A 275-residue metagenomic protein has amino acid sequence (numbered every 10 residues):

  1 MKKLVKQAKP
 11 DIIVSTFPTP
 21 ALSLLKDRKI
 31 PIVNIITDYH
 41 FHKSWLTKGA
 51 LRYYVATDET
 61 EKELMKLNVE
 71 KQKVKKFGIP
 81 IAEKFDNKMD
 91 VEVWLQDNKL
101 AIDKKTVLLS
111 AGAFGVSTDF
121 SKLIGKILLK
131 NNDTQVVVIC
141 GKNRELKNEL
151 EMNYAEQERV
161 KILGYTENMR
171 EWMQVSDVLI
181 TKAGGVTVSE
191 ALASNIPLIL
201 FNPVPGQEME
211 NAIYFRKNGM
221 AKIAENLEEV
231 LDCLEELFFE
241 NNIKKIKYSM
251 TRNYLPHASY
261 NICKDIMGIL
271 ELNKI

Functional and structural regions predicted by a protein language model:
M1-N68, K76: Active-site and donor-binding regions of nucleotide-sugar-utilizing enzymes
L51-F114: A nucleotide-sugar donor-handling region in carbohydrate enzymes
L100-V175: Donor-nucleotide binding loops and adjacent catalytic segments primarily of GT-B fold Leloir glycosyltransferases
Q174-G184: Acidic donor-binding loop of glycosyltransferase active sites
S176-D177, N195-P197: A short alpha->beta transition loop at the rim of the catalytic pocket in nucleotide-sugar-dependent
R216-N242: C-terminal "capping" alpha-helix adjacent to the active site of nucleotide-linked donor transferases in cell-envelope
N242-P256: A short, well-ordered alpha-helix in the C-terminal region of glycosyltransferases
L255-I275: C-terminal alpha-helical cap of glycosyltransferases
